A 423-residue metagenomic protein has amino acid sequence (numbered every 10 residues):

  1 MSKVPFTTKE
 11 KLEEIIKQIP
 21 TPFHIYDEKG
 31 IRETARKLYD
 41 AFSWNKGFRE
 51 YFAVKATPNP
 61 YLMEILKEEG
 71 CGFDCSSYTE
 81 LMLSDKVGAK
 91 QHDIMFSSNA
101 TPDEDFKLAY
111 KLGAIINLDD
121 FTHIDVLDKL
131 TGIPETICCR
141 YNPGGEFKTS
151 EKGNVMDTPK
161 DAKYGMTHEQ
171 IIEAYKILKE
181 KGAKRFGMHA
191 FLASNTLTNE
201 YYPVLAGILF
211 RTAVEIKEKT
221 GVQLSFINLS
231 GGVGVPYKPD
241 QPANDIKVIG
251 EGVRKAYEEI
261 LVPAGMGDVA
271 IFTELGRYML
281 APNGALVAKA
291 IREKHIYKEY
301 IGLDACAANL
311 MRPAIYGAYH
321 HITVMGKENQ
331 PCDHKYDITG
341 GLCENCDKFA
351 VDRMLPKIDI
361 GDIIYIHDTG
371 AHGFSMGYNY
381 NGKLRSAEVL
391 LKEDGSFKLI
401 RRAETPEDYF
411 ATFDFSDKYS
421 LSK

Functional and structural regions predicted by a protein language model:
M1-I116, F121-E135, I172-E173, L178-E180 (+5 more regions): A charged N-terminal "starter" segment
K11, D27-G30, T34, L38 (+19 more regions): General structural feature for long, well-ordered alpha-helical segments within catalytic domains of soluble enzymes
I31, K55, S77, A109 (+6 more regions): Conserved, mostly hydrophobic/aromatic
A56-P58, T79, A100-P102, D120-T122 (+6 more regions): Active-site-proximal loop/turn and secondary-structure-junction residues that shape catalytic pockets, frequently
C75, F96, L118, A190-A193 (+3 more regions): Conserved beta-strand positions
G132-E146: Glycine-rich, aromatic-flanked loop segments that form ligand/cofactor-binding clefts across common enzyme folds
P143-I291, L355: Active-site loop/helix belt of alpha/beta enzymes
E258-V262, M266-K423: Charged (often Lys/Glu-rich) extended helix/loop segments that serve as interaction or gating elements
